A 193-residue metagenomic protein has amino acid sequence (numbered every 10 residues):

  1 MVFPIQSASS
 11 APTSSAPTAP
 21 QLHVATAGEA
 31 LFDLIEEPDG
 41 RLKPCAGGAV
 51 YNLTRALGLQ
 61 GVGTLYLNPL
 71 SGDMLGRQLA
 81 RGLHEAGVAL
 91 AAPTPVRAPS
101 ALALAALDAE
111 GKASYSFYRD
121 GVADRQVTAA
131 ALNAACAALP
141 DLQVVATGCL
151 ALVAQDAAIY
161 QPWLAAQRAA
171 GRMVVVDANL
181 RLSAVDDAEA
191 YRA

Functional and structural regions predicted by a protein language model:
V2-P12, A16-A25, G82-H84, L90-A91 (+1 more regions): Ribokinase/PfkB-type carbohydrate-kinase core domain
P20-V24, E37-A103, L107-K112, D120-D124 (+2 more regions): Substrate-binding N-lobe of the ribokinase-like
G28-A30, T54-A56, A169: Short, flexible segments with low predicted structural confidence
G28-L34, P38: Nucleotide-activated donor-dependent transferases that construct or modify glycoconjugates
E29, N68-G72, N179: Cofactor-binding loop segments of dinucleotide-utilizing enzymes, especially the Rossmann-like FAD- and NAD(P)+-binding
A30, A49-V50, L150: Gly/Ser/Thr-rich beta-alpha loop segments that engage phosphate groups in nucleotides
D33, D73, S183: Flexible, glycine-rich phosphate/dinucleotide-binding loops and adjacent beta-alpha linkers at cofactor/substrate
D33, N52-L53, S116, V153: Basic, gly/Ser/Thr/Pro-rich low-complexity segments located predominantly at protein N termini
